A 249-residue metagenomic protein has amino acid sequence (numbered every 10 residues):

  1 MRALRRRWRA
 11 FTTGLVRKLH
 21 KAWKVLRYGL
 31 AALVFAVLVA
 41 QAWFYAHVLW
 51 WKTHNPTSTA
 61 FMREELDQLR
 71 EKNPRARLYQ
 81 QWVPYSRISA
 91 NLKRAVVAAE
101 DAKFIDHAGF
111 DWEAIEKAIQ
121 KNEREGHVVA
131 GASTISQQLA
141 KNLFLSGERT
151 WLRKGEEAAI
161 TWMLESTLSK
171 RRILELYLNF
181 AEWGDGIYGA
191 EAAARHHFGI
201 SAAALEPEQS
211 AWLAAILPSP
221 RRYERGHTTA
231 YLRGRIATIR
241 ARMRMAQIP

Functional and structural regions predicted by a protein language model:
R2-P249: Juxtamembrane regions of bacterial inner-membrane/periplasmic proteins, predominantly the peptidoglycan biogenesis
